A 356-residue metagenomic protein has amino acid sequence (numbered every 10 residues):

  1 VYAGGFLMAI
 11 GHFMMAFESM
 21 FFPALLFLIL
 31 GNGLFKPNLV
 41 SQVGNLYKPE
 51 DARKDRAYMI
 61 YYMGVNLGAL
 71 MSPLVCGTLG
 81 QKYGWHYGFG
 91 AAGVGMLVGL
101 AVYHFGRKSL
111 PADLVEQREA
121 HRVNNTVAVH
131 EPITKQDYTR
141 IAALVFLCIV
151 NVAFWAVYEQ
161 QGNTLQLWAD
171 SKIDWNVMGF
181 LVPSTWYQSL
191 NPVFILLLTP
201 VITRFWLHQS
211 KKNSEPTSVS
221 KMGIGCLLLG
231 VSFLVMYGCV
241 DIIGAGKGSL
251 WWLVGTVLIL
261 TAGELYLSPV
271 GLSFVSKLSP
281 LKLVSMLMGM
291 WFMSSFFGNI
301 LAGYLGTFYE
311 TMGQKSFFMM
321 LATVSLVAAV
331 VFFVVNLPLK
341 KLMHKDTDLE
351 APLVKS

Functional and structural regions predicted by a protein language model:
V1-M14, E18, T217-V235: Structural signature of the two symmetry-related core transmembrane helices
M14-L25, V235-V254: Helix-loop junctions at membrane interfaces in 12-TM secondary transporters
F21, L25-G33, N151, W155 (+1 more regions): Helical-face signature of the major facilitator-like transporter fold
G33-M63: Cytoplasmic helix-loop-helix junction between adjacent transmembrane helices in 12-TM secondary transporters
P49-E50, C76-P183, I202, W206-K212 (+1 more regions): Intracellular loop-helix junctions on the cytosolic face of multi-pass helical membrane proteins
R53-I60, L165, K172-L197, K211-I224 (+3 more regions): Loop-to-transmembrane helix entry
R53-Q81, G88-G99, Q188-I195, S285-A302: Glycine-rich segments within core transmembrane alpha-helices of 12-TM secondary carriers
T78-V94, E215-S220, G248, T307-V327: A membrane-interface helix-boundary motif in multi-pass transporters
